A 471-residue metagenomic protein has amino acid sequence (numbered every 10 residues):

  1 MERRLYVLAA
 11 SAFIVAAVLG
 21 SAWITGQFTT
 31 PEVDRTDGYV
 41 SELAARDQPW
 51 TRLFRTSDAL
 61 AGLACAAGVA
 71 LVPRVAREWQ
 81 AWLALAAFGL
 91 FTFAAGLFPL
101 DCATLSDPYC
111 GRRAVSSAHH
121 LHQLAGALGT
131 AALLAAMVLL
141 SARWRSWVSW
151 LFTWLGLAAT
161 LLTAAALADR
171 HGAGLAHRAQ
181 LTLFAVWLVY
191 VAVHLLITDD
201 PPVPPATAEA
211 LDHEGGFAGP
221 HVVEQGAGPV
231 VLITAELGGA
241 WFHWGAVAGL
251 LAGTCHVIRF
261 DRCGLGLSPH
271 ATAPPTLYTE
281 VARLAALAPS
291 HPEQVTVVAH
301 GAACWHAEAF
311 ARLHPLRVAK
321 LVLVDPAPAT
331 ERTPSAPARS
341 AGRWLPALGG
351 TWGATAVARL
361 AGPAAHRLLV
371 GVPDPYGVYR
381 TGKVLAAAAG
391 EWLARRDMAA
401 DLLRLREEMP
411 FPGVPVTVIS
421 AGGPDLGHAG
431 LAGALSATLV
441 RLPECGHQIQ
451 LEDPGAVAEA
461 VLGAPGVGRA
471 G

Functional and structural regions predicted by a protein language model:
R3-L43, D47-T198: Hydrophobic, aromatic-enriched alpha-helical segments typical of multi-pass transmembrane helices
P220-L267: Conserved HGGG/HGGXW glycine-rich cap/lid loop of the alpha/beta-hydrolase fold
R259-V298, A302, H314: Active-site loop/oxyanion-hole signature of alpha/beta-hydrolase fold enzymes
T296, A319-V322: Residue in the alpha/beta-hydrolase core beta-strand immediately N-terminal to the catalytic nucleophile
C304-P315, L321: Short glycine-enriched nucleophile-adjacent loop and the immediately C-terminal alpha-helix near the catalytic center
R312, L321-A354: Flexible "cap/lid" loop of the alpha/beta hydrolase fold
Y376-L435, R441: Conserved serine/cysteine hydrolase catalytic core
L442-P454: Catalytic histidine-centered segment of alpha/beta-hydrolase-like enzymes
